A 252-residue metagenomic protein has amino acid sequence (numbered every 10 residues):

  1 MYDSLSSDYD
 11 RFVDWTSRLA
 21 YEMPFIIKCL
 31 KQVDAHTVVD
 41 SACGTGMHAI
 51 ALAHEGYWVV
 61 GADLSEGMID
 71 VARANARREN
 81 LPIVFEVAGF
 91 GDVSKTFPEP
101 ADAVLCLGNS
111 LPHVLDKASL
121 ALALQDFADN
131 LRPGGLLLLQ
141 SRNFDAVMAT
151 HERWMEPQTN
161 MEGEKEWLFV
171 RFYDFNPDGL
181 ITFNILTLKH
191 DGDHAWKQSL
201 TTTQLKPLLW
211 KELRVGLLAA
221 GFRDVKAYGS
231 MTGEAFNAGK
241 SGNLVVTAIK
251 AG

Functional and structural regions predicted by a protein language model:
M1-D34: Conserved class I S-adenosyl-L-methionine
A35-A42: Conserved class I S-adenosyl-L-methionine
M47-V93: Class I SAM-dependent methyltransferase SAM/SAH-binding core
K95-A103: A short acidic, Gly/Pro-enriched loop at the edge of an enzyme's catalytic core that lines a small-molecule cofactor
D102-A118: A short SAM/SAH-binding and catalytic strip from SAM-dependent methyltransferases
A121-P133: A short glycine-rich, Lys/Arg-flanked "PGG" loop and its adjoining helix->strand segment in the class I
L138-E212: SAM-dependent methyltransferase
Q204-G252: C-terminal lobe and adjacent flexible extensions of AdoMet/dcAdoMet transferase-like proteins
